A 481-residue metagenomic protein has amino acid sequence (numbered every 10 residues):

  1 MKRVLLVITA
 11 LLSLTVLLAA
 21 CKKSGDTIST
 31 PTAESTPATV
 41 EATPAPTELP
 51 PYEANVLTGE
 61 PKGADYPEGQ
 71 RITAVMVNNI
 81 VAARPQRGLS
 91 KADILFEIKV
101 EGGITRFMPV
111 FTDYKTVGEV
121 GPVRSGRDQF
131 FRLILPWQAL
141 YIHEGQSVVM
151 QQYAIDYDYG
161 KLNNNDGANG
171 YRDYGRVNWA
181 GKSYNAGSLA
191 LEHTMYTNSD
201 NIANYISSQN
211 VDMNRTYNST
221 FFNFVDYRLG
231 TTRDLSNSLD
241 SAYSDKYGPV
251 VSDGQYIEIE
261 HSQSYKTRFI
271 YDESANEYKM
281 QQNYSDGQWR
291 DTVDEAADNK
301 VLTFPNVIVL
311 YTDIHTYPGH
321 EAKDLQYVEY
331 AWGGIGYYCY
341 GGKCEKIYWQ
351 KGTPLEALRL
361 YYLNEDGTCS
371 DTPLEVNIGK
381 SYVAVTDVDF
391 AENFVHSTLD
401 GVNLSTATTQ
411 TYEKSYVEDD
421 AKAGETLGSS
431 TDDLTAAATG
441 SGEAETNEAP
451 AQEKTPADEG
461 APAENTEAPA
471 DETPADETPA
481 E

Functional and structural regions predicted by a protein language model:
M1-V4: Positively charged n-region of N-terminal signal peptides that target proteins for export
L6-A10: Internal alpha-helical transmembrane segments of multi-pass membrane proteins, especially GPCRs
L11-T15: Alpha-helical transmembrane segments
L17-A20: C-terminal motif of bacterial Sec signal peptides marking the signal peptidase cleavage site
K22-S24: Bacterial signal peptide processing site
T27: Active-site phosphate/pyrophosphate-binding segments
T30-L49, T426, T435-S441, T446-A461 (+1 more regions): Ser/Thr-rich, Proline-interspersed low-complexity disordered segments
E34, V40, P44-F96, E101-S430: A surface/extracellular/periplasmic glyco- and lipid-processing/surface-interacting theme
